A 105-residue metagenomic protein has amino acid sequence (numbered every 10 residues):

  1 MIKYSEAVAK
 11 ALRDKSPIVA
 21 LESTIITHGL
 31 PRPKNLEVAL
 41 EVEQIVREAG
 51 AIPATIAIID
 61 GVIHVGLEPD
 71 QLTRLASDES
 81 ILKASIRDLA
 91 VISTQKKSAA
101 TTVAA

Functional and structural regions predicted by a protein language model:
M1-K15: N- or domain-start disorder-to-order transition segments that initiate the globular core
A7-K10, E43-Q44, A105: A generic local secondary-structure boundary/capping motif
S23, H28-L30, K34-I92: Glycine-rich nucleotide/cofactor/substrate-binding loop typically near the N-terminus or early in the first domain
K96: An acidic, phosphate/nucleotide-engaging active-site surface
A99-A105: Internal active-site segments that recognize and position negatively charged phosphoryl groups and nucleotide moieties
